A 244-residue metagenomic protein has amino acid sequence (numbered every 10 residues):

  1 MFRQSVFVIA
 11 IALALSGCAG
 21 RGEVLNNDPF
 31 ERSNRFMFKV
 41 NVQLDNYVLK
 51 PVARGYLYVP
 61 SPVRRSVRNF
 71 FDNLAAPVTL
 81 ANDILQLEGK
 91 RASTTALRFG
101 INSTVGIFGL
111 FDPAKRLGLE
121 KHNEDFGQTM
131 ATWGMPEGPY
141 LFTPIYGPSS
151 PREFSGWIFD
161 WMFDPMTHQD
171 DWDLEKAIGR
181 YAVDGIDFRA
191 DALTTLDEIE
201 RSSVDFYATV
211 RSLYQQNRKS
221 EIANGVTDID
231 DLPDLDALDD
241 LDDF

Functional and structural regions predicted by a protein language model:
M1-F7: Bacterial N-terminal signal peptides that target proteins for export
A14-G17: C-terminal motif of bacterial Sec signal peptides marking the signal peptidase cleavage site
G20-R21, E31, G134-F244: A structured, mid-to-C-terminal "fold-capping" secondary-structure block
V24-R32, L57, S61-R68, L85-G89: Terminal hydrophobic membrane-targeting helix
L25-K50, R54, D72: Post-signal peptide N-terminal segment of mature Sec-exported envelope proteins
K50, N69, R98-N102, G106 (+2 more regions): Short, residue-level hotspots on alpha-helical faces of the histone-fold and other alpha-helical interaction modules
P62-R65, Q86-S93, K115-R116, E221-D228: Surface-exposed patches in mature extracellular/periplasmic domains of secreted proteins
N73, P77-P151: Mid-length scaffold segments of soluble, non-membrane domains
